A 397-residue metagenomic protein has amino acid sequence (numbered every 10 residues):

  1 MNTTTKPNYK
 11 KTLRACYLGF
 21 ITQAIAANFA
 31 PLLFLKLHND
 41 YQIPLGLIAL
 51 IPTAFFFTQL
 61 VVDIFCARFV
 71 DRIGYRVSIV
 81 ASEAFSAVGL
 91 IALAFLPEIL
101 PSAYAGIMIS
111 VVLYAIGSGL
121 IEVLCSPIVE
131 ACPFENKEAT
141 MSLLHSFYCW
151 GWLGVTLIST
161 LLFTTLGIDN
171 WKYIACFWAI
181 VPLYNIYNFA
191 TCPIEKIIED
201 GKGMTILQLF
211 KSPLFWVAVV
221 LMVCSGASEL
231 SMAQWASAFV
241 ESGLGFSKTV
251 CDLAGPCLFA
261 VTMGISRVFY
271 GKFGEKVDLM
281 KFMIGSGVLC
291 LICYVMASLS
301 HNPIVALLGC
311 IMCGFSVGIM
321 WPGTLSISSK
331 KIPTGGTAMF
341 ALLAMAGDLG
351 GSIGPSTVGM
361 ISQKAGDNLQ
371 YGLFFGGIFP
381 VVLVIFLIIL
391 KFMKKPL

Functional and structural regions predicted by a protein language model:
K11-I43, D63, S126, M232-S237 (+1 more regions): Extracytoplasmic
A30-L32, S212-I265: Extracytoplasmic gate region of multi-pass secondary transporters
L50-R68, C257-F269: Central cavity-lining transmembrane alpha-helices of secondary-active solute carriers, predominantly the Major
V61-Y104: Conserved MFS/SLC helix-loop-helix module at the cytosolic interface between two early adjacent transmembrane helices
A103-L120, V305-I319: Hydrophobic core of transmembrane alpha-helices in multi-pass small-molecule transporters, especially MFS/SLC-type
S110-S146: Cytoplasmic helix-loop-helix junction between adjacent transmembrane helices in 12-TM secondary transporters
E135-N136, T140-I194: Helix-loop-helix hairpin linking two adjacent transmembrane segments in secondary transporters
W171-A190, Y371-K391: Symmetry-related core transmembrane helices of the 12-TM Major Facilitator Superfamily/SLC fold
